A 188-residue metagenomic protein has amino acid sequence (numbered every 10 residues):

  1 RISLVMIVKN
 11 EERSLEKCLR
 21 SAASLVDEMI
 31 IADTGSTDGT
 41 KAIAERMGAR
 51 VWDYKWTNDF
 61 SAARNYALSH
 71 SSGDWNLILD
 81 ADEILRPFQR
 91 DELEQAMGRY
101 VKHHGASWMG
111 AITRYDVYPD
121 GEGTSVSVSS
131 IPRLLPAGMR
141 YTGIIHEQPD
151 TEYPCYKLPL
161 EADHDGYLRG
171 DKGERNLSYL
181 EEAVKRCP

Functional and structural regions predicted by a protein language model:
R1-S3: Extreme N-terminal starter segment of soluble prokaryotic enzymes
M6-E28: Short, well-formed alpha-helical segments that are part of the catalytic scaffolds of diverse glycosyltransferases
S21, D33-E45, W56: A conserved acidic beta->alpha catalytic loop
L25, M47-G48: Short, structured coil segments at secondary-structure junctions
K41-E45, F60-S72: Short, conserved alpha-helix that lines the donor NDP-sugar binding/gating region of sugar-transfer enzymes
D53-F60: Short, acidic/glycine-rich phosphate-metal binding loop used to engage nucleotide
S61-L68, L79, L85-P188: Catalytic-site signature of metal-activated, phosphate-bearing donor transferases, centered on the GT-A/GT-A-like
N76: Short aromatic/hydrophobic "clamp" motif used to bind/position activated sugar donors
